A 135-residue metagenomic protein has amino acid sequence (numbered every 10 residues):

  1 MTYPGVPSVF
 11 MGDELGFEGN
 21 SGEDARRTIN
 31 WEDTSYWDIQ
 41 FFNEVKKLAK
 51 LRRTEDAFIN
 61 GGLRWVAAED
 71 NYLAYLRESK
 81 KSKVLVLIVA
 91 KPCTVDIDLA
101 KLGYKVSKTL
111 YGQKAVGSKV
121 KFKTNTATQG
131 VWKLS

Functional and structural regions predicted by a protein language model:
M1-P4, F58, A67-D70: Alpha-amylase-like alpha-glycosidases and glucanotransferases acting on alpha-linked glucans and related
M1-W37: Aromatic/acidic polysaccharide-binding cleft in carbohydrate-active enzymes
G12-E14, L48, L85: Conserved, mostly hydrophobic/aromatic
A25-R27, E44, N71, K81: Residues that flank catalytic or metal-binding motifs in active/ligand-binding sites
N30-V66: Aromatic- and carboxylate-lined catalytic core of secreted/periplasmic carbohydrate-active enzymes
V66-G103: Carbohydrate-binding surface patches
A100-K114: Solvent-exposed beta-hairpin/edge-strand motifs
V116-S135: C-terminal beta-strand-rich structural cap/linker in extracellular carbohydrate-active enzymes
